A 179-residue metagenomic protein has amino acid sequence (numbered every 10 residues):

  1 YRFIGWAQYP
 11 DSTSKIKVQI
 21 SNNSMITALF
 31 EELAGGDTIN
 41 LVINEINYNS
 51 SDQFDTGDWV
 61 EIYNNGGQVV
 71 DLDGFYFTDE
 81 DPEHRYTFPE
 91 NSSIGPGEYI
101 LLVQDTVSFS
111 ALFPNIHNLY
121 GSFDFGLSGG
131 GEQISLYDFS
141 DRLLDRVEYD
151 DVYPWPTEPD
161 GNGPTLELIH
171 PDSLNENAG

Functional and structural regions predicted by a protein language model:
Y1-I16: Surface-exposed interfaces of beta-sheet-rich extracellular modules
Y1-R2, T27, E176-G179: Short, intrinsically disordered, charge-balanced linker/junction segments flanking boundaries in proteins
F3-W6, A28, I43, G97: Extracellular/surface recognition and adhesion modules
P10, I20-N22, G66: Short loop/turn positions at the edges of beta-strands in beta-sheet-rich folds
K15-V18, Y99-L101: Short, surface-exposed beta-strand/beta-hairpin micro-motifs centered on an aromatic residue
I16-G35: Conserved "repeat-terminator" motif of extracellular CCP/Sushi domains
L33-A178: Activation on beta-sandwich/Ig-like modules and their edge loops
